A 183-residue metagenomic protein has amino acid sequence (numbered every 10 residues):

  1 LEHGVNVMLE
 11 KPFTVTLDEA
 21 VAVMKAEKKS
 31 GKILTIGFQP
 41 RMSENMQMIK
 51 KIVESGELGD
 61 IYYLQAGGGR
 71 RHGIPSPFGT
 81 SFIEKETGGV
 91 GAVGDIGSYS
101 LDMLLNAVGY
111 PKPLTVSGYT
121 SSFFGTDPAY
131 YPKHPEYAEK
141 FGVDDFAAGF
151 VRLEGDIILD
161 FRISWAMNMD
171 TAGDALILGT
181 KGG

Functional and structural regions predicted by a protein language model:
L1, M24, K50, L101-L105 (+1 more regions): Non-transmembrane alpha-helical segments in soluble domains of secreted/periplasmic/extracellular proteins
L1-R41, G56: Beta-strand-loop-alpha-helix segment that lines the small-molecule cofactor/substrate pocket of alpha/beta enzymes
H3, K29-S30, G88, G155 (+1 more regions): Structured helix-beta-strand junction loops
M8, I33-T35, Q65, S117 (+1 more regions): Structural detector of well-ordered beta-strand residues that form the stable sheet scaffold of enzyme domains
D18, E44, D170-A172: Residues that form or flank phosphate/diphosphate-binding pockets in enzymes that use nucleotide phosphates
P40-F141: Predominantly a Rossmann-like dinucleotide-binding segment in NAD(P)-dependent oxidoreductases
D127, A138-A147, R152-G183: NAD(P)-dinucleotide binding in Rossmann-like oxidoreductases
